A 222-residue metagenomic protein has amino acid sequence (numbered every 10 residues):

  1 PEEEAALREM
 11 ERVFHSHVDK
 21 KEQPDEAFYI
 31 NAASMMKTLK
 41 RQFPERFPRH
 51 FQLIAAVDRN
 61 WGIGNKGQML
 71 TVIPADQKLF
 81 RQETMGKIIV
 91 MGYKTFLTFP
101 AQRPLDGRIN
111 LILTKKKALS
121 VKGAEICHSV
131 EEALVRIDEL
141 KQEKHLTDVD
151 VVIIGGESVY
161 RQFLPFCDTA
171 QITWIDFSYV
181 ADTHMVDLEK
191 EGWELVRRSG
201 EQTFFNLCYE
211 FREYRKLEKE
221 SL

Functional and structural regions predicted by a protein language model:
E4, E26-Y29: Generic detection of long, well-ordered alpha-helical segments
E4-E11, H15-V18, A33-M36, K40: Residue-level detector of alpha-helical secondary structure
V18-E26: Charged, low-complexity interaction regions
F28-N31, G155: Short, conserved alpha-helical segments within structured domains
L39-L222: Enzymes that bind and transform nitrogen-containing heteroaromatic metabolites
